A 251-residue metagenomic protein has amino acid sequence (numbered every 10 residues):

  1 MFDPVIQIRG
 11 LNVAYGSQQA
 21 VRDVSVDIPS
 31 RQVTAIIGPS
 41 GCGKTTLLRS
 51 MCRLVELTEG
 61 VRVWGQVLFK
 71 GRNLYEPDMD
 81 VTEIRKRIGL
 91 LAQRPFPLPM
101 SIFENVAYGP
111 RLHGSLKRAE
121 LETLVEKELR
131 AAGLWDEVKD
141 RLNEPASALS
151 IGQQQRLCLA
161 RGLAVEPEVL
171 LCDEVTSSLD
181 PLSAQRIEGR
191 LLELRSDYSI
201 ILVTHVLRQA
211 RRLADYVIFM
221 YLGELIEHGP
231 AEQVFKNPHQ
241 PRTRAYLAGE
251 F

Functional and structural regions predicted by a protein language model:
Q66-E83, N143: ABC ATPase NBD Q-loop/coupling interface
Q66-N73, R118-K139: Conserved ABC ATPase "signature" region
E144-L149, Q153: Conserved ABC ATPase signature
E166: Conserved catalytic motifs of ABC-family nucleotide-binding domains
L170-D173: Catalytic Walker B motif of ABC-type/P-loop ATPase nucleotide-binding domains
A184-S196: Helical segment within the ABC ATPase nucleotide-binding domain
